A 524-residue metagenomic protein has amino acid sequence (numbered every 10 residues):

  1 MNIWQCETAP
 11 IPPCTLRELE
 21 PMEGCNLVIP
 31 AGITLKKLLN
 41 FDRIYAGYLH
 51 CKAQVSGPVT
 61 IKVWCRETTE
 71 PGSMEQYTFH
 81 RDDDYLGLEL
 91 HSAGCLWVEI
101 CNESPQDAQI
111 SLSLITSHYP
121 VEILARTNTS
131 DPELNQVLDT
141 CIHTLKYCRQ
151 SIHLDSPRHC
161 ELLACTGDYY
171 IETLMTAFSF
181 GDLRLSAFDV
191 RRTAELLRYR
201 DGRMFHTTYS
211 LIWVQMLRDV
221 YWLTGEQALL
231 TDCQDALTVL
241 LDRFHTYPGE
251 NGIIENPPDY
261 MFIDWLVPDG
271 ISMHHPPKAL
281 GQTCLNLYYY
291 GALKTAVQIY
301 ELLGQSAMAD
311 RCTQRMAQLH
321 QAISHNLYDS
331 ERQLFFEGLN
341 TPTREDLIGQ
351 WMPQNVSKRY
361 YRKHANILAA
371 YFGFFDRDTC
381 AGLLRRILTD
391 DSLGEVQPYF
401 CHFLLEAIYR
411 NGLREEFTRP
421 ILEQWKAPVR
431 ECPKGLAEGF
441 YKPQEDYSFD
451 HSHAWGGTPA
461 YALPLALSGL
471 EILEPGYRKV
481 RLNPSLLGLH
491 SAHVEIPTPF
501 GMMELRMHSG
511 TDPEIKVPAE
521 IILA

Functional and structural regions predicted by a protein language model:
M1-S151, G167, R184-L185, D189 (+3 more regions): Extracellular/oxidizing-compartment recognition motifs
A9, R158-A164: Glycine/proline-enriched, intrinsically flexible loops and inter-domain linkers
G32-T34, G72, R158, D269 (+2 more regions): Short, solvent-exposed coil/turn segments
A108-S111, E520-A524: Acidic (Asp/Glu-rich), glycine- and aromatic
L124-S130, H159, L174-M175, A279: Second-shell loop/turn segments in exported
L154: Juxtacatalytic substrate-recognition/specificity segment
A164-I171, M175-L523: Active-site core of glycosidic bond-cleaving carbohydrate-active enzymes
